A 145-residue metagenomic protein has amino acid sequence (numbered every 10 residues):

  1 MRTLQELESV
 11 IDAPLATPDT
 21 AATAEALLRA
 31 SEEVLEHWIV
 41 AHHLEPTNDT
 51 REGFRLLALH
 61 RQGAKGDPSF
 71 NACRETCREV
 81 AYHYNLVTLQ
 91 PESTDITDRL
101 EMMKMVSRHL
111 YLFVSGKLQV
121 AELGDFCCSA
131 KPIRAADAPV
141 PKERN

Functional and structural regions predicted by a protein language model:
M1-H60, E101, Y111-N145: Amphipathic alpha-helical interface elements
E6, L28-V34, D67-S69, Y84-N85 (+1 more regions): Residue-level signal for functionally critical sites in structured catalytic/ligand-binding pockets
D12, A24, G66-S69, T76: Generic structural signal for short, flexible, solvent-exposed coil/loop and linker residues
T17-E25, F70-C73, Q90-S93: Short, charged/polar micro-motifs that form catalytic or ligand-binding hotspots
L59-N71: Short, solvent-exposed, charged loop/turn and helix-capping segments that join or cap alpha-helices on peripheral
A72-G124: Charge-enriched, short contiguous segments at helix-coil
